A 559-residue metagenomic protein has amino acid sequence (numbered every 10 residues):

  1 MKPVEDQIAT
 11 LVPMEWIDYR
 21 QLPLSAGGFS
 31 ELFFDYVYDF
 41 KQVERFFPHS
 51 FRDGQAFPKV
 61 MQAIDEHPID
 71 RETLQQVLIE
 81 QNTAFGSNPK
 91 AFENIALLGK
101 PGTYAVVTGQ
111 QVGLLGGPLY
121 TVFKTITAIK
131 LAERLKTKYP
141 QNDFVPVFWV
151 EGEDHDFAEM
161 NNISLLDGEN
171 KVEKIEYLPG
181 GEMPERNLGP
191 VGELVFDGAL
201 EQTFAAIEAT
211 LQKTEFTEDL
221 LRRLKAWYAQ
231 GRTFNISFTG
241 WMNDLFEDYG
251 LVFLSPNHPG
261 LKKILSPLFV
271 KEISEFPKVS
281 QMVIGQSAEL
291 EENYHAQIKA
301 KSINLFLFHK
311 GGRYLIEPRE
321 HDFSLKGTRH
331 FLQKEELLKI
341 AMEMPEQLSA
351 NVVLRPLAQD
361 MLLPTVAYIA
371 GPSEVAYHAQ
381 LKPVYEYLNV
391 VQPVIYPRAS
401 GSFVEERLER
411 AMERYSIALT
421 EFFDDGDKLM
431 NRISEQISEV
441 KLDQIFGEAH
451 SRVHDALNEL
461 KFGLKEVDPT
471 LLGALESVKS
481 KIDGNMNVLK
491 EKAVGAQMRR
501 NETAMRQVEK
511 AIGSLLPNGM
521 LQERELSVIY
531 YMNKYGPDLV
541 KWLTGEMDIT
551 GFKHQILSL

Functional and structural regions predicted by a protein language model:
M1-S87: N-terminal leader/transition segments
K2-L11, F238-L332, K428, R432 (+1 more regions): Long, compositionally biased intrinsically disordered regions
P101-K136: N-terminal catalytic cores of NTP/NDP-binding nucleotidyl/phosphoryl-transfer enzymes
P118-L119, A132-D156, P393: Glycine-rich phosphate/pyrophosphate-binding loops and their adjacent beta-strand/loop elements at enzyme active sites
L119-Y120, D156-I163, L265-F269, Q380: Short acidic, glycine/serine/threonine-rich loops at helix termini
F157-D167, K174, F403-E435: A structural-propensity feature for long, helix-poor, extended segments
S164-V195: A glycine-rich helix N-cap at a beta->alpha junction
A296-V366, P372-P383, Q392-V394, A399 (+2 more regions): A translation/RNA-centric and nucleic-acid-associated enzymatic feature enriched in Class II aminoacyl-tRNA synthetases
